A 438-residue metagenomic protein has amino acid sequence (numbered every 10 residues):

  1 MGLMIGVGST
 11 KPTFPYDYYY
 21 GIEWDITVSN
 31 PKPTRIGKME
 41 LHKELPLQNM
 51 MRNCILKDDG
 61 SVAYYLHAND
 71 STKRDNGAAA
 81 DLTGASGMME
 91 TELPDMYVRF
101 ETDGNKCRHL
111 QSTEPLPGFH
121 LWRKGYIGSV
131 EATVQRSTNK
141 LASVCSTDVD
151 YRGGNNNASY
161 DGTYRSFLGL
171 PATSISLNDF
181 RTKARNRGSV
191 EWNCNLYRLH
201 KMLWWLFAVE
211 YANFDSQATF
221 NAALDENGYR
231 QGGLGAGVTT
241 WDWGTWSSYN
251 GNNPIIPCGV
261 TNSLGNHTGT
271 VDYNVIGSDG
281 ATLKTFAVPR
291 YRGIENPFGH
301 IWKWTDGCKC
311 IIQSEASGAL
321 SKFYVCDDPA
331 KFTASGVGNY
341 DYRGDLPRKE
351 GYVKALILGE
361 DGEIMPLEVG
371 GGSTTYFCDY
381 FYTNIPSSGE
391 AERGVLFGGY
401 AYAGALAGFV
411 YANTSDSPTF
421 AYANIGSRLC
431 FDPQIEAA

Functional and structural regions predicted by a protein language model:
G6-E92, V98-F100, W192: GGW-centered surface loops in extracellular recognition modules
Y16-Y20, Y197, A222-P257, S263 (+2 more regions): C-terminal, surface-exposed recognition/capping segments
T27, M96-V98, A132-T133, C308-K309 (+1 more regions): Acidic glycine-/aspartate-rich tracts in secreted/extracellular proteins
L47, M89-V130, K140, C145-D148 (+2 more regions): Carbohydrate-recognition beta-sandwich/jelly-roll modules in extracellular/periplasmic carbohydrate-active proteins
Y64-A80, D95, G104-E114, L177-F180 (+1 more regions): Short alpha-helical segments and helix-capping/turn motifs at coil-helix boundaries
A80, G84-G87, Q111-P297: Short aromatic-cysteine micro-motif
F100-E101, V134-R136, K201-W204, K303 (+1 more regions): Short catalytic/ligand-binding loop motif for oxyanion handling, primarily in non-cytosolic enzymes, centered on
I311-C326: A short, polar/charged loop-to-alpha-helix boundary motif
